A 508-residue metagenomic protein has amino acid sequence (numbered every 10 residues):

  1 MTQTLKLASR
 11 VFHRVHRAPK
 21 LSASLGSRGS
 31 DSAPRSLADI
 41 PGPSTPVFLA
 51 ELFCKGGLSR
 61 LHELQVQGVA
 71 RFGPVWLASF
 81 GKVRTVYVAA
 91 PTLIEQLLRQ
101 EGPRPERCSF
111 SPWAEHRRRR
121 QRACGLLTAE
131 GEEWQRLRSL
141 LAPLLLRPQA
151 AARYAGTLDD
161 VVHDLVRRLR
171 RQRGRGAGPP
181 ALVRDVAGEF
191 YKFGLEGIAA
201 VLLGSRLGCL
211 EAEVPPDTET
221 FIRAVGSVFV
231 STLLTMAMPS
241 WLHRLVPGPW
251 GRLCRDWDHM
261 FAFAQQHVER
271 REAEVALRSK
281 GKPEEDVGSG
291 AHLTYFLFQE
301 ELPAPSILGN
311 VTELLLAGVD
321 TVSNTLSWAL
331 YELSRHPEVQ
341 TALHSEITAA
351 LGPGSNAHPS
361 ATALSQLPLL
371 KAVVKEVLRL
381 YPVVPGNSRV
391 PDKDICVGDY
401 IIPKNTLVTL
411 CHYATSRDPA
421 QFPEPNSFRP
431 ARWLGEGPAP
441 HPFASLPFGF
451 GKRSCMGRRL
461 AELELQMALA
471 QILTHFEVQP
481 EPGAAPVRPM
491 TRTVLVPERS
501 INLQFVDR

Functional and structural regions predicted by a protein language model:
T2-R17, S79-V86, Q149-D160, R170-A200 (+6 more regions): Cytochrome P450
R28-G56, R60-R153, T157, V186 (+2 more regions): Cytochrome P450 substrate-recognition site 1
E51-G73, A262, Q266, A357-G398 (+1 more regions): Conserved cytochrome P450 K-helix E-x-x-R motif and the immediately C-terminal K′/meander segment
R122-C124, A317, G435-L465, P489-R492: Cytochrome P450 heme-thiolate "Cys pocket" and heme-binding signature region
L146-R147, S231, R255-L326, N356 (+3 more regions): Conserved cytochrome P450 catalytic core segment spanning the I/J/K helices
G194, I198, L203, M260-A264 (+6 more regions): Central I-helix of cytochrome P450 enzymes
P337-V339, H441, R458-V496: Cytochrome P450 heme-binding "Cys pocket" and the immediately downstream C-terminal segment
L410-G437: Conserved cytochrome P450 K-helix/beta-meander segment immediately N-terminal to the heme-binding cysteine loop
